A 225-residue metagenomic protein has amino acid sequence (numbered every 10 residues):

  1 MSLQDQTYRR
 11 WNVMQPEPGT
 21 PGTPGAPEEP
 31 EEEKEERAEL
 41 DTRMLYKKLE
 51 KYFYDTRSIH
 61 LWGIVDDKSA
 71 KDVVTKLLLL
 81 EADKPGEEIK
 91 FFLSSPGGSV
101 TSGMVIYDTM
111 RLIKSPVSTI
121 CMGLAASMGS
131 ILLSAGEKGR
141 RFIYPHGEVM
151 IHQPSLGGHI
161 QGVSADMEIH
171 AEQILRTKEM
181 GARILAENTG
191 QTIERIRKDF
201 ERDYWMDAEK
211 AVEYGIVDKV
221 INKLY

Functional and structural regions predicted by a protein language model:
M1-M128, A135-Y225: N-terminal organellar transit peptides
